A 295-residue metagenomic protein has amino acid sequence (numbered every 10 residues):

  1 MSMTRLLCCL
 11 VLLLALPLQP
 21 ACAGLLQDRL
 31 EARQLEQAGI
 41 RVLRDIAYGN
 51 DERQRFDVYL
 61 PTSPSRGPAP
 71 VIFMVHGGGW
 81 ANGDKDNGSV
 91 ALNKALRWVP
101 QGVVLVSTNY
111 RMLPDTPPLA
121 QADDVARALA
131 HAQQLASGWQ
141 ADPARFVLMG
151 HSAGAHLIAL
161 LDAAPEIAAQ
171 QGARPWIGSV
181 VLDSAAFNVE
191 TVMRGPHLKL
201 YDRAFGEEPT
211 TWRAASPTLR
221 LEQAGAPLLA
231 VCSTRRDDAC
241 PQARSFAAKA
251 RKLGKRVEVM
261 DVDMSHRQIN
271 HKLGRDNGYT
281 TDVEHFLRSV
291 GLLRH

Functional and structural regions predicted by a protein language model:
G24-S65: N-terminal cap/lid segment of alpha/beta-hydrolase-fold proteins
E31-L35, D51, A185, V189-R220: Mobile cap/lid helix-loop segments that gate and shape the active-site cleft of serine hydrolases
P68-G78: Short beta-strand element of the alpha/beta-hydrolase
D86-V106: Short amphipathic alpha-helix adjacent to the substrate-entry channel of hydrolases
T116-A136: Alpha/beta-hydrolase active-site loop
A130-R194: Primarily recognizes the serine-hydrolase "nucleophile elbow" in alpha/beta-hydrolase and SGNH/GDSL folds
A230-C232: Short beta-strand/loop motif that positions the catalytic acidic residue of the alpha/beta-hydrolase fold
D237-R244: Conserved alpha/beta-hydrolase "acid-adjacent" motif
